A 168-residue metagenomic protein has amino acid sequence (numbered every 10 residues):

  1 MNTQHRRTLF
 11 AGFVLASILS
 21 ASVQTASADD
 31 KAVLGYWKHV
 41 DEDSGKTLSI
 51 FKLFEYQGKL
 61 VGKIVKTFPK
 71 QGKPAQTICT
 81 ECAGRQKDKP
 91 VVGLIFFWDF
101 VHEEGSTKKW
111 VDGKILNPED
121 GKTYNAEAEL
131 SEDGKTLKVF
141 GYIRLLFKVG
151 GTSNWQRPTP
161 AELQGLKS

Functional and structural regions predicted by a protein language model:
N2-G12: Bacterial N-terminal signal peptides that target proteins for export
A11-A21: Bacterial N-terminal signal peptides
Q24-Y36: N-terminal helix-cap/turn-to-beta initiation motif at the start of protein domains
H39-A126, P160: Central antiparallel beta-sheet cores of small beta-barrel/beta-sandwich binding domains
Y56, S131-D133: Structural motif
E81-R85, K138-L146: Short aromatic-glycine motifs in intrinsically disordered, low-complexity regions
P118-E119, A126-S131, I143-L146: Exposed beta-sheet edge/beta-hairpin loop segments within beta-rich domains
I143-S168: Edge beta-strand at a domain terminus
